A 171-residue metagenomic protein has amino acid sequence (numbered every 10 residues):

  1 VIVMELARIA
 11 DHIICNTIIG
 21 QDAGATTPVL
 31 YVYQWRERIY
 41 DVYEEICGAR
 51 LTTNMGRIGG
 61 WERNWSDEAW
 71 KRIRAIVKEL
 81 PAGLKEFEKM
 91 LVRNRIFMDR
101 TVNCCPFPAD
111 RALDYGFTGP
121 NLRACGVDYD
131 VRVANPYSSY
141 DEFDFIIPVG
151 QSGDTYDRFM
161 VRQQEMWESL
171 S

Functional and structural regions predicted by a protein language model:
V1-S171: Active-site bordering "gate/hinge" segments that shape substrate access to catalytic or cofactor-binding pockets
